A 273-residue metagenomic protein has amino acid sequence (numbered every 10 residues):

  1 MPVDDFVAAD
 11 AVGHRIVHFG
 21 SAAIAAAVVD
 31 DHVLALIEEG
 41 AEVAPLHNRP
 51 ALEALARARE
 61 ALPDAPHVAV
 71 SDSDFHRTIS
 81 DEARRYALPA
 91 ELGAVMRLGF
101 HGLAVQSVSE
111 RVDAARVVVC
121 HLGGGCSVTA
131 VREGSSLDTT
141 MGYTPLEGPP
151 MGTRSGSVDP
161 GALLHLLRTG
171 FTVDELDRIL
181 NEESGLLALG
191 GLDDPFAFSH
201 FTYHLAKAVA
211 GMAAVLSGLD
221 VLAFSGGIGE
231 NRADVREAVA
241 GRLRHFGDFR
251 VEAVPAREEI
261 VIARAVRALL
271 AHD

Functional and structural regions predicted by a protein language model:
P2-D10, V112-D113, V209-D220: Phosphate/pyrophosphate-binding loops at sites that engage ATP/ADP/AMP, CoA/4′-phosphopantetheine, polyphosphate
F6-A51, A65-V68, S73-R85: Short beta-strand-loop/turn "lid" adjacent to the catalytic site in phosphate-handling enzymes
F75-R168: Glycine-rich phosphate-binding loop of actin/hexokinase-like ATP-binding domains
D159-A162, L166-G191: Oxyanion-binding "anion nests"
R178-V215: Adenine-nucleotide phosphate-binding core of ATP-dependent small-molecule kinases
D220-R242: Glycine-rich phosphate-binding loops at beta-strand->alpha-helix junctions
D234, F249-D273: Glycine-rich phosphate-binding/hydrolytic loop that grips phosphoryl groups
